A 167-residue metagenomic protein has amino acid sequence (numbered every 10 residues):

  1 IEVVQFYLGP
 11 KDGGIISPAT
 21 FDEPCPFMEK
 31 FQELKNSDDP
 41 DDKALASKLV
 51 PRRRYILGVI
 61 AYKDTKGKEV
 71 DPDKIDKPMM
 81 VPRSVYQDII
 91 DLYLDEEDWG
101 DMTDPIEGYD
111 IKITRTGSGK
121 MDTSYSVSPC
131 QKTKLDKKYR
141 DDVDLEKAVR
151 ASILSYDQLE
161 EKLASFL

Functional and structural regions predicted by a protein language model:
I1-M102, Y156-F166: OB-fold ssDNA-binding interfaces and closely related basic DNA-contact patches used across DNA replication/repair
I75-A151: Extended serine/threonine-enriched, polar tracts that run as long, contiguous segments within proteins
D141-L167: Extended, charge-rich, solvent-exposed interface segments
